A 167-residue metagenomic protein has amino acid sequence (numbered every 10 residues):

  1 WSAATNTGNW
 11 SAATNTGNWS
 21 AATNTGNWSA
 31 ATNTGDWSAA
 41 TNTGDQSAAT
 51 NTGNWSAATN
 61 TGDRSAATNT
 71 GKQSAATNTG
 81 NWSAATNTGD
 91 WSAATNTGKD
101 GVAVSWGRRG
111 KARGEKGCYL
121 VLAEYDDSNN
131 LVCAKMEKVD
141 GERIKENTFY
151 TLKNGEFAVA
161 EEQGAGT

Functional and structural regions predicted by a protein language model:
W1-T97: Thr-biased low-complexity repeat/linker tracts and other Thr-enriched repetitive architectures
N81, D90-W91, T97-V102, R108-Y119: Glycine-anchored, exposed beta-strand/edge motif detector
W106, G110-T167: Intrinsically disordered, low-complexity terminal regions
